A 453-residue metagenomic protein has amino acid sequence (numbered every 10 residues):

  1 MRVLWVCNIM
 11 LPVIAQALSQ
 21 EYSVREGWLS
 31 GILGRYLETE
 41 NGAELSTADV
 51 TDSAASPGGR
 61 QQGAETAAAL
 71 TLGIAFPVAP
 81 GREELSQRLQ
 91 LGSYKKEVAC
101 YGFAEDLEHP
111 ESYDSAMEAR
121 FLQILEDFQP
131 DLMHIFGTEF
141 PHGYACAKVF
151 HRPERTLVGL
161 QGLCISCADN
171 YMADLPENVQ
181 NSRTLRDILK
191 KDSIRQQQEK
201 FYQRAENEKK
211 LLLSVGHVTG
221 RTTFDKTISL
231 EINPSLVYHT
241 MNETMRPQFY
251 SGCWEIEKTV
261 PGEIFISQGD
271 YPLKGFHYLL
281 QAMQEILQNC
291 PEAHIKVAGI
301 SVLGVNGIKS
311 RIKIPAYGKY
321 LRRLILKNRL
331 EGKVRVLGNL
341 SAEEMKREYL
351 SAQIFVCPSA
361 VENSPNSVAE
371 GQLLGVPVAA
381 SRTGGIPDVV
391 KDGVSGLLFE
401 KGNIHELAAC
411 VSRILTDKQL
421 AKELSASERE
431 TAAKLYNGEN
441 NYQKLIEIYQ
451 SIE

Functional and structural regions predicted by a protein language model:
M1-Q87, G92-A99: N-terminal subdomain of nucleotide-sugar transferases
L4, E255-K274, L280-E285, I295-A298: Conserved donor-binding/catalytic core segment of Leloir-type glycosyltransferases
L125, R347-A352: Short alpha-helical donor nucleotide-sugar binding micro-motif in glycosyltransferases
K309-N339, E343: Nucleotide-activated donor-binding/catalytic signature segment of Leloir-type glycosyltransferases, i.e., the conserved
A360: Aromatic "clamp/platform" in nucleotide-sugar-dependent glycosyltransferases that forms part of the donor/acceptor
P377-A380: Short hydrophobic beta-strand element within catalytic cores of glycosyltransferases and related nucleotide-activated
D392-G393, L397-I404, R413-Q419: Conserved acidic donor-binding segment of nucleotide-sugar-dependent glycosyltransferases
E406-A409, R413, L420-L435, N441-E447: A short, well-ordered alpha-helix in the C-terminal region of glycosyltransferases
